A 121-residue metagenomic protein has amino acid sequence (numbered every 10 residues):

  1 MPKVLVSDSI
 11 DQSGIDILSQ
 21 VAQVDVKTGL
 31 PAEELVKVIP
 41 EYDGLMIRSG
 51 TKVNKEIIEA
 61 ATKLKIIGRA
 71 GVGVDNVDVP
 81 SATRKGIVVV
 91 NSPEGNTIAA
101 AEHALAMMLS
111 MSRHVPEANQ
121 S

Functional and structural regions predicted by a protein language model:
M1-S92: An N-terminal-biased, well-structured beta-alpha scaffold segment characteristic of Rossmann-like dinucleotide-binding
K85, P93-S121: Phosphate-binding beta-alpha-beta segment of Rossmann-like dinucleotide-binding domains, i.e., the NAD(P)
